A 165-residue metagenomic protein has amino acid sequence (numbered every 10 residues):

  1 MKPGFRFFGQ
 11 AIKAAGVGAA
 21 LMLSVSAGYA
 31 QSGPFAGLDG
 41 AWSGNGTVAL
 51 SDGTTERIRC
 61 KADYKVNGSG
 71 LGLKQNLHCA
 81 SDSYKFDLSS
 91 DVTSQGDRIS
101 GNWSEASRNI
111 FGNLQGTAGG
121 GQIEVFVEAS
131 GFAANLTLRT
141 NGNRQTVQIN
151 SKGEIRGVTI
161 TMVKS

Functional and structural regions predicted by a protein language model:
M1-G9: N-terminal secretory signal peptides that target proteins for export/translocation
F8-I12, Q148: Localized chelating/binding microdomains that coordinate divalent metal ions or stabilize phosphate-bearing
I12-K13, G40: Short hydrophobic/aromatic segments of transmembrane alpha-helices and their interfaces
K13-S24: Bacterial N-terminal signal peptides
S26-A30: Sec/Tat signal peptide C-region and signal peptidase I cleavage site
Q31-N141, V147-S165: Central antiparallel beta-sheet cores of small beta-barrel/beta-sandwich binding domains
